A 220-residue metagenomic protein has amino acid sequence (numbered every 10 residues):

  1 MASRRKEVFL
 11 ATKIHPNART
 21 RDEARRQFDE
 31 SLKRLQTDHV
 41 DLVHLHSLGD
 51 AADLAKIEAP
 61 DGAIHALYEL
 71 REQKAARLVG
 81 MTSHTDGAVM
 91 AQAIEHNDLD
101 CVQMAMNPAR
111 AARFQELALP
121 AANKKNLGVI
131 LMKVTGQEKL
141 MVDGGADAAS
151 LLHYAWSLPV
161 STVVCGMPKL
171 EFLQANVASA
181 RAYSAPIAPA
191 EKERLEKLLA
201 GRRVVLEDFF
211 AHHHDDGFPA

Functional and structural regions predicted by a protein language model:
M1, N97, A180: Active-site catalytic pocket residues across diverse enzymes, especially alpha/beta-hydrolases
M1, V89-A93, L173-N176: Hydrophobic packing residues within well-ordered alpha-helices of enzyme cores
M1-V8: N-terminal binding-site loop/beta-alpha segment at the start of enzyme catalytic domains that lines or forms
L10-T12, L131: Hydrophobic residues in well-ordered beta-strands that form the structural core
T12, M81-T82, V164-C165: Small/polar loops that bind or transfer phosphate-bearing groups
K13-N17: The substrate-binding groove and active-site-proximal loops of carbohydrate-active enzymes, especially glycoside
R19-Q103, N107-P108, R113, L117 (+1 more regions): Glycine/proline-rich, positively charged, aromatic-decorated active-site loop/lid region on the catalytic face
E116-A220: Structured C-terminal cap/extension of enzyme domains
